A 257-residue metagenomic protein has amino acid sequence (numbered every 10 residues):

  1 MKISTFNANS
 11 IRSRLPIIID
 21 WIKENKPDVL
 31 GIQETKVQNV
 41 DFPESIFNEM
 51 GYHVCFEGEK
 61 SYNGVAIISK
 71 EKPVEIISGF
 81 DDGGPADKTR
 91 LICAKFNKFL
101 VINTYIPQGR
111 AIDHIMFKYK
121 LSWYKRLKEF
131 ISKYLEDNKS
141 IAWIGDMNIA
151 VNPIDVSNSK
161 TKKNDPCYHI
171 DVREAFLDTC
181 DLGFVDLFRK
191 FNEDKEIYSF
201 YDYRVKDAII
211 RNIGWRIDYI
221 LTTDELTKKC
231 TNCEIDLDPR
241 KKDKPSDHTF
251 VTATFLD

Functional and structural regions predicted by a protein language model:
M1-Y52, Y62-V65, D178: N-terminal, active-site-proximal structural segment of metallo-dependent hydrolase catalytic domains
I3-N7, I22-V40, V101, F130-P153 (+4 more regions): Active-site beta-strand/loop signature of hydrolases that rely on acidic residues for catalysis
T35-Q38, F42-G109: Structured beta-strand-rich core segments of catalytic domains in phosphoester-bond hydrolases
N39-D41, G64-V65, R110-D113, A150-K160 (+2 more regions): Short catalytic/ligand-binding loop motif for oxyanion handling, primarily in non-cytosolic enzymes, centered on
M50, W123-I217: Metal-dependent phosphoesterases centered on the DNase I-like endonuclease/exonuclease/phosphatase
S61-I76, A208-K229, F255: Conserved beta strand-loop-helix elements of the APE1-like EEP
D81-D82, P107-Y124, K160-D165: Surface-exposed cleft-lining segments at the edges of enzyme active sites
E234-D257: Surface polyanion/phosphate-binding segment centered on an Asp-His-Pro turn
